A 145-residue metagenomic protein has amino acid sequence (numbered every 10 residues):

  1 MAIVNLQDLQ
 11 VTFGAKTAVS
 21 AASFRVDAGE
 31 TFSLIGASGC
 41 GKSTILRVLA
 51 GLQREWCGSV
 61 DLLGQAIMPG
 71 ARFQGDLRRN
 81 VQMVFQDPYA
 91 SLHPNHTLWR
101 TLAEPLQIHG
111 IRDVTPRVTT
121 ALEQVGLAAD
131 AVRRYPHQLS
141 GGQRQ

Functional and structural regions predicted by a protein language model:
I35-A37: The feature captures the beta-strand-to-loop junction immediately N-terminal to the Walker
A50: Helix-to-loop junction immediately C-terminal to a conserved catalytic motif
W56-I67: ABC nucleotide-binding domain "signature motif"
A66-Q82, R100, I108: ABC ATPase NBD coupling module
D87, P94-Q107: Q-loop/switch helix immediately C-terminal to the Walker
T115-D130: Conserved ABC ATPase "signature" region
Y135-L139, Q143: Conserved ABC ATPase signature
